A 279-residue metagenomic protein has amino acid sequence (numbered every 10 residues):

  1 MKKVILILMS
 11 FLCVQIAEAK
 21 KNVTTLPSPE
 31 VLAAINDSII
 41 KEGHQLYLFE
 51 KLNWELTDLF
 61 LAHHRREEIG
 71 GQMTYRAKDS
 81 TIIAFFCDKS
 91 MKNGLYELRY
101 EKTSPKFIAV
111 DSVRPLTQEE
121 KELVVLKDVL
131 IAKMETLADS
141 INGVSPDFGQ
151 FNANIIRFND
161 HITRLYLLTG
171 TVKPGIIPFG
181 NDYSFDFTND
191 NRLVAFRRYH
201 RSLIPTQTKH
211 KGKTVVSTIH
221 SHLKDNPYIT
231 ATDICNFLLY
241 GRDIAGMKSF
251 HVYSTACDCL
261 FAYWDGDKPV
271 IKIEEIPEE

Functional and structural regions predicted by a protein language model:
M1-P29: Bacterial Sec-dependent N-terminal signal peptides
I5, T169-T171, N236-L238: Residue-level detector of functional hotspots within protein domains
N22-Q118, D128-H161, I204-E279: Active-site-proximal loop/helix of nucleotide/amide-processing enzymes and allied scaffolds
I83, L165-G170: Short beta-strand elements that form the blades of beta-propeller/WD-repeat-like and other beta-sheet-rich scaffold
D160-T163, D190: Beta-strand-turn-beta hairpins that frame and shape the catalytic cleft of phosphate-ester-processing enzymes
G170-T208: Short helix-loop boundary/capping segments
